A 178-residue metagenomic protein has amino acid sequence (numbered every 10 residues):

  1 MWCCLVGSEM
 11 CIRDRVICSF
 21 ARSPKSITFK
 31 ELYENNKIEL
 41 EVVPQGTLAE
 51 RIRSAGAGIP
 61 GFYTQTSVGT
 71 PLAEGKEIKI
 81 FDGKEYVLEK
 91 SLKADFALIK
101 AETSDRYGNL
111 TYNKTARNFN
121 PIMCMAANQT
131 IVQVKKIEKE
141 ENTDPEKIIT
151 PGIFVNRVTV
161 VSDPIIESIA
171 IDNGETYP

Functional and structural regions predicted by a protein language model:
M1-I12: Single conserved hydrophobic/aromatic residue that forms the stacking wall/gate of nucleotide- or nucleobase-binding
R13-P178: Conserved phosphate- and dinucleotide-binding cores of soluble alpha/beta proteins, encompassing both enzyme active
